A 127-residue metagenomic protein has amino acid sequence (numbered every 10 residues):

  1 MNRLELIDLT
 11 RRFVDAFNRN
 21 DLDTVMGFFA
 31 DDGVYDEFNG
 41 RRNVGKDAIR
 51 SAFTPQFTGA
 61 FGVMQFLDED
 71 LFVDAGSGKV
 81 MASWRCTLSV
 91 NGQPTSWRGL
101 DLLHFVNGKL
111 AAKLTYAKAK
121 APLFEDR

Functional and structural regions predicted by a protein language model:
M1-D31, R127: Short, low-complexity N-terminal intrinsically disordered segments enriched in polar/charged residues
N2-E5, D36, R50-R127: A beta-strand edge to alpha-helix "cap/lid" segment located at domain peripheries
T10, E37-G40: Conserved short-loop catalytic and cofactor-binding motifs
R41-S51: Short beta-edge strand/loop motif at the mouth of beta-sheet-based domains
